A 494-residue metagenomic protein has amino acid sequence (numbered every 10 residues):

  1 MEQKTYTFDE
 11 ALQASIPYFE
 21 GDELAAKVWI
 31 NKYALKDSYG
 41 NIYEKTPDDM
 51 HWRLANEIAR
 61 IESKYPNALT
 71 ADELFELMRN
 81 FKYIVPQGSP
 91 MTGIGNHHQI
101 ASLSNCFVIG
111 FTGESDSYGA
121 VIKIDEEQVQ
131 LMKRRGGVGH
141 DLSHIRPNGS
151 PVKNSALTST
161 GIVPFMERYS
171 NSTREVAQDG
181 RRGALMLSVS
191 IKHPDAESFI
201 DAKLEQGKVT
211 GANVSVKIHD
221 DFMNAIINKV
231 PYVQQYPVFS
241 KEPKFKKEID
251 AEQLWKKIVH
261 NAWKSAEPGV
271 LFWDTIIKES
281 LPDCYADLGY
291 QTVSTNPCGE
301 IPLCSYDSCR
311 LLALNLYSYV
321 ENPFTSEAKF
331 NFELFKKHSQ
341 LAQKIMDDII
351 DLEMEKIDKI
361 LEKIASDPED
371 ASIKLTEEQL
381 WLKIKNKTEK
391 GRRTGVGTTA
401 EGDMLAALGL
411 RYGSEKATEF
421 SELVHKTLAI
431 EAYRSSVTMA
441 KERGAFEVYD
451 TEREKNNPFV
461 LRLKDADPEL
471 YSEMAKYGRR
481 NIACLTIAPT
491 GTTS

Functional and structural regions predicted by a protein language model:
M1-S494: Extended catalytic cores of very large enzyme megasubunits
